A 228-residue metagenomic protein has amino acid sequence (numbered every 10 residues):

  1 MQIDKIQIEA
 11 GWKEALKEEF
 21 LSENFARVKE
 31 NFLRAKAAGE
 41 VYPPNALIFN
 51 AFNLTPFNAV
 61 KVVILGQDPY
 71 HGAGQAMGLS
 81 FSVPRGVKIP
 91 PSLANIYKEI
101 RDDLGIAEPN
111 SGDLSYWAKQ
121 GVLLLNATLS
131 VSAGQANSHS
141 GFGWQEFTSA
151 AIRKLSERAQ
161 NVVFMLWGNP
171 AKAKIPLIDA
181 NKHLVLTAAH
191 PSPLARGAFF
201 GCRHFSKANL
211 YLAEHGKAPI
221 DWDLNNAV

Functional and structural regions predicted by a protein language model:
M1-A10: Generic N-terminal segment detector
I6, E14, E18-L166, P170-A173 (+6 more regions): A polyanion-binding, active-site-adjacent surface
